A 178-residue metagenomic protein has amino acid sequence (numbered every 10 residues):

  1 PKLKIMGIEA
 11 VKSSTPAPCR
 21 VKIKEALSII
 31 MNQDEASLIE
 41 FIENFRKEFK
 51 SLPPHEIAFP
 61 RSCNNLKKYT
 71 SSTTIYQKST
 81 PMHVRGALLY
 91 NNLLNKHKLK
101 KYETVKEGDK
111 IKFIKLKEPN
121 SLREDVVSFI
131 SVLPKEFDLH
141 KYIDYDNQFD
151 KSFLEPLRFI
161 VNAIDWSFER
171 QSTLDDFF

Functional and structural regions predicted by a protein language model:
P1-F178: DNA-dependent DNA polymerase catalytic subunits
